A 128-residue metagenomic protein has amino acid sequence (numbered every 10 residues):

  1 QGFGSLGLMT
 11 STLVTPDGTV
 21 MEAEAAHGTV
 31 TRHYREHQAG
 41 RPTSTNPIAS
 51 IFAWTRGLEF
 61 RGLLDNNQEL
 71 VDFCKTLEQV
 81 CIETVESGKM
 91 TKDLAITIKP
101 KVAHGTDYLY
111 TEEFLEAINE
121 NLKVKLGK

Functional and structural regions predicted by a protein language model:
Q1-T76, E83-S87: Glycine-rich phosphate/nucleotide-binding loop
G40-T45, F60-G127: Internal helix-turn-beta structural module
